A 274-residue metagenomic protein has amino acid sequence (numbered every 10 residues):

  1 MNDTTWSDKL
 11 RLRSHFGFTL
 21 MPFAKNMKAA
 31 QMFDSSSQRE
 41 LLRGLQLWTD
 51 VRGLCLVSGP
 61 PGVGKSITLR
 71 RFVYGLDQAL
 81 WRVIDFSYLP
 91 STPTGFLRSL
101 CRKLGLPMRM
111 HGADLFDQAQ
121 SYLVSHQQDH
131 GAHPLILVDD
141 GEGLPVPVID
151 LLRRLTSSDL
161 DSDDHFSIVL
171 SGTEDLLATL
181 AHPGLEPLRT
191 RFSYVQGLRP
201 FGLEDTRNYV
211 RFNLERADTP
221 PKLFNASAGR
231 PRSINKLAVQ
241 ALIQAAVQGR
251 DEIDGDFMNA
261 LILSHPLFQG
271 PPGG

Functional and structural regions predicted by a protein language model:
M1-V51, L263, L267-G274: A short, basic N-terminal segment
N2-L12, H165, E204, N208-R211 (+1 more regions): C-terminal alpha-helical "lid" subdomain
R13-S14, T92-G95, P107-L151, D159-D164 (+4 more regions): Mid-core helix/loop region of P-loop NTP-binding domains shared across ATPases and GTPases
F18-K25, W81, S91-M110: Conserved NTP-binding/hydrolysis module of P-loop NTPases
V51-R71: Walker A/P-loop nucleotide-binding motif
V73-G75, L176-R191: Short regulatory helix/loop adjacent to the ATP-binding pocket of P-loop NTPases
F86-L89, L180-P183, S193-D205: Conserved AAA+ ATPase "SRH/arginine-finger" region at the nucleotide-binding site
R102-L104, E174-D175, P183, F201-D218: Conserved AAA+ ATPase "sensor/coupling" helix adjacent to the nucleotide-binding pocket
